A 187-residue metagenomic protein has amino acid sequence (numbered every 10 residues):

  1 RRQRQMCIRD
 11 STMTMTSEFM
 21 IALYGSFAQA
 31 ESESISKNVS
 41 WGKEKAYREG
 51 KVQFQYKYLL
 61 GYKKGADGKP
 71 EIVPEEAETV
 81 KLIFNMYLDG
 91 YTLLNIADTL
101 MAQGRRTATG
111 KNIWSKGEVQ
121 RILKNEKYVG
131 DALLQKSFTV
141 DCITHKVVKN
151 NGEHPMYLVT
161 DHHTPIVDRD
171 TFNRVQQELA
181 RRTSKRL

Functional and structural regions predicted by a protein language model:
R1-Q5, R9-L187: Conserved catalytic breakage-reunion loop centered on the nucleophilic residue
